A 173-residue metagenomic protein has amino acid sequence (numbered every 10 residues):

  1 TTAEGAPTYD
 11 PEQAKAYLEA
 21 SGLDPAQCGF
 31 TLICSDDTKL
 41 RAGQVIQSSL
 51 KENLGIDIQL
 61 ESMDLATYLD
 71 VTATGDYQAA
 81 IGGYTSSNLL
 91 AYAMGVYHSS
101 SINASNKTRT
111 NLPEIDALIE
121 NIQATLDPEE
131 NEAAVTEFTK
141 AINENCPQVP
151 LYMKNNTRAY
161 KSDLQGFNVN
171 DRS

Functional and structural regions predicted by a protein language model:
T1-E12, A26-C28, V71-G75, G95-A124 (+1 more regions): Short, solvent-exposed loop/beta-turn-alpha elements that line the ligand-binding surface or hinge of extracytoplasmic
T1-S48, E52, E130, E137: Append "and occasionally in soluble cytosolic enzymes with long acidic Gly/Pro-rich linkers
S21-T38, A79-G83, L126-S162: Bilobed periplasmic-binding protein-like "clamshell/Venus-flytrap" ligand-binding domains
D37, R41, M63-A66, A80-G82 (+1 more regions): C-terminal extensions
A42-V45, A91-A93, D163: Short, solvent-exposed loop/turn and secondary-structure capping segments
S49-S99, A134-V135: Periplasmic binding protein-like
K51, G55, A73, Y77 (+5 more regions): Hydrophobic alpha-helix feature that most strongly marks membrane-spanning transmembrane helices and their immediate
